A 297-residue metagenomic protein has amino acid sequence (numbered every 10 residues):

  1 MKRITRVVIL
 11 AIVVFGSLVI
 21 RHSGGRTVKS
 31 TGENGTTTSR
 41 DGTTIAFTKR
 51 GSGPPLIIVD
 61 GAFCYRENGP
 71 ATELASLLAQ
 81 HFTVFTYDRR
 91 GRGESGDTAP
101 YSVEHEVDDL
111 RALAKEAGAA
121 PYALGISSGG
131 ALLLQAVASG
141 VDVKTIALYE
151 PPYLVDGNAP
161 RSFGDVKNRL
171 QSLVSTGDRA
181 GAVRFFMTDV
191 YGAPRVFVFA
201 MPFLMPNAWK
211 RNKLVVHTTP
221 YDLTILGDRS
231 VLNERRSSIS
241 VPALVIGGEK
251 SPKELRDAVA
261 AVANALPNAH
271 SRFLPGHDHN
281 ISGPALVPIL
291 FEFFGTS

Functional and structural regions predicted by a protein language model:
E33, P206-V231: Hydrophobic, aromatic-rich cap/lid helix
T36-G96: Conserved HGGG/HGGXW glycine-rich cap/lid loop of the alpha/beta-hydrolase fold
S76, T86-Y122: Active-site loop/oxyanion-hole signature of alpha/beta-hydrolase fold enzymes
A119-A159: Conserved hydrolase catalytic core segment
P151, V155-N207, Y221-D222: Helix-rich cap/lid subdomain of alpha/beta-hydrolase
I239, V245-G247: Short beta-strand/loop motif that positions the catalytic acidic residue of the alpha/beta-hydrolase fold
P252-A258: Conserved alpha/beta-hydrolase "acid-adjacent" motif
P267-S297: Catalytic active-site module of serine/aspartate enzymes centered on a nucleophile-bearing elbow/loop
